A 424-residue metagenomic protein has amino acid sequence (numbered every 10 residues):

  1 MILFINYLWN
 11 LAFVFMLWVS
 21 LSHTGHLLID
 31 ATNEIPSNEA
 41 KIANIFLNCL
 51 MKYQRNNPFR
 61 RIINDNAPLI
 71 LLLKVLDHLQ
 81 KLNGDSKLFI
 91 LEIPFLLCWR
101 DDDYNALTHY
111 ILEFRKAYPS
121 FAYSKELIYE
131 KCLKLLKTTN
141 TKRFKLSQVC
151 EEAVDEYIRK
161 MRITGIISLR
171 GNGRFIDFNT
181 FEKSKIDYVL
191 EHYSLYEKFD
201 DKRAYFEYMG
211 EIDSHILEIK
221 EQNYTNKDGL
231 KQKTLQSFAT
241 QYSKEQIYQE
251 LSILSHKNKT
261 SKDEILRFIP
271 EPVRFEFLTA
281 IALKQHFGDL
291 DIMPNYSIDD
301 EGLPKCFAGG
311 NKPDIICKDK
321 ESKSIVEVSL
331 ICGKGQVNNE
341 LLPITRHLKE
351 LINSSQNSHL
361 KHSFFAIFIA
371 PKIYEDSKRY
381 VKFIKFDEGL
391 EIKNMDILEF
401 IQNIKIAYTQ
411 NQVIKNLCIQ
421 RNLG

Functional and structural regions predicted by a protein language model:
M1-S252: Donor-sugar nucleotide-binding helix/loop cap in glycosyltransferases
E221-G424: Catalytic core segments in nucleotide and nucleic-acid processing enzymes
